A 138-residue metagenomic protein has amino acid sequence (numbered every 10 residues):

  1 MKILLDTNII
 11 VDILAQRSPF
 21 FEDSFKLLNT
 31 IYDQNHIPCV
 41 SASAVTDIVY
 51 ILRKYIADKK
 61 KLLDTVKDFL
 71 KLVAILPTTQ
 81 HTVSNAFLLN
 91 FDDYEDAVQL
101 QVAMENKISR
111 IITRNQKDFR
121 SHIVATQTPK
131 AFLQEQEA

Functional and structural regions predicted by a protein language model:
M1-V40, K54-K60, S121, L133-A138: Short, well-structured N-terminal submotif of metal-dependent ribonuclease cores
K2, L72, M104-A138: Acidic, PIN/NYN-like endoribonuclease modules and their adjacent C-terminal/linker elements
I9, D47-I51, N85: A general alpha-helix detector
F25, D47-A74: Active-site-proximal, substrate-binding regions of enzyme catalytic domains and RNA-binding/basic surfaces
Q34-N35, L72, L89, H122: Structured helix-beta-strand junction loops
C39, L76, Q127: General small-molecule cofactor/ligand-binding pocket signal
A74-Q116: Active-site neighborhoods of divalent-metal-dependent phosphate/nucleic-acid chemistry enzymes
